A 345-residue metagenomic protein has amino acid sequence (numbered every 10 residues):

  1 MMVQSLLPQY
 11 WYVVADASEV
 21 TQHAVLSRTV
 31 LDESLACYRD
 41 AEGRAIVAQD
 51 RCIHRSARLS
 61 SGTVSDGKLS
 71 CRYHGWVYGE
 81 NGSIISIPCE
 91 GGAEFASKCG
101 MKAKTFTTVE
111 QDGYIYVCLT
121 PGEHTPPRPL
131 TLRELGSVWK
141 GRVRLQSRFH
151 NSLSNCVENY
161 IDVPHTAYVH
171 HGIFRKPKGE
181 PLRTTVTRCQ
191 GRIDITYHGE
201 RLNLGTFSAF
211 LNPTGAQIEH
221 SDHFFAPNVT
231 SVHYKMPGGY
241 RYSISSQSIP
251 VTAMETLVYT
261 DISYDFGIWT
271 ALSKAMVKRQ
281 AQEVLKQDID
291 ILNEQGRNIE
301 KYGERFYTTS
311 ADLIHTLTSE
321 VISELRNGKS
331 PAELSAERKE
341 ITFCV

Functional and structural regions predicted by a protein language model:
M1-P8: A boundary/linker detector
M2, V13-G141, R192, T342-V345: Rieske [2Fe-2S] iron-sulfur-binding domain
R44, E123-V345: C-terminal catalytic domain of Rieske-type non-heme iron oxygenases
